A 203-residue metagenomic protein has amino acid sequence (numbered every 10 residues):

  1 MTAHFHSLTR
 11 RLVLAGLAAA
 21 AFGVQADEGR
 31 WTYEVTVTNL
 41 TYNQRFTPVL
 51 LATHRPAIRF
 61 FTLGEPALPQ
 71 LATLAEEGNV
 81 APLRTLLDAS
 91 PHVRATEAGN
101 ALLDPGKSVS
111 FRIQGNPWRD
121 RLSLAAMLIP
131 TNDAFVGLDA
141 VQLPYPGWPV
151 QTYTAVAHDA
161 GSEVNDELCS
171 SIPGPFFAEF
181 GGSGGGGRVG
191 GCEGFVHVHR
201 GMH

Functional and structural regions predicted by a protein language model:
M1-S7: N-terminal secretory signal peptides that target proteins for export/translocation
R10-L14: N-terminal export leaders
A21-G23: N-terminal signal peptide c-region/cleavage motif recognized by signal peptidases
A26-T32, L40-W148: Structured domain cores in non-transmembrane regions
V49, L63, A75, T85 (+3 more regions): Extracellular low-complexity, O-glycosylation-prone Ser/Thr/Pro/Gly-rich "stalks" and linkers flanking catalytic
